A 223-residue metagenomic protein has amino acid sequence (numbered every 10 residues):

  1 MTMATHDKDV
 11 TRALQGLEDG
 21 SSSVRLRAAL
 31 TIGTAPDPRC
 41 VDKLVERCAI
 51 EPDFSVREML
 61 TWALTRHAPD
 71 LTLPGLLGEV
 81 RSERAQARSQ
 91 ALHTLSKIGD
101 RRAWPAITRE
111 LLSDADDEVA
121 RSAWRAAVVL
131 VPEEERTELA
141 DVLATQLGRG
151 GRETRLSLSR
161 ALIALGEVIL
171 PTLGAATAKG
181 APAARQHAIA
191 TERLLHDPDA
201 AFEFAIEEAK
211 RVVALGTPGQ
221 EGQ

Functional and structural regions predicted by a protein language model:
M1-H6, R12-Q15, S22-D37, E46-R47 (+7 more regions): Structural detector for internal amphipathic alpha-helices that build alpha-solenoid repeat scaffolds
R12-G16, K43-E51, G75-E83, A106-D114 (+3 more regions): Alpha-solenoid HEAT/Armadillo-like helical repeat scaffolds in large eukaryotic proteins
T137-H187: Ankyrin-repeat and related helical/solenoid repeat scaffolds used for protein-protein interactions
G174-Q223: Eukaryotic acidic, Ser/Thr-rich intrinsically disordered low-complexity regions
